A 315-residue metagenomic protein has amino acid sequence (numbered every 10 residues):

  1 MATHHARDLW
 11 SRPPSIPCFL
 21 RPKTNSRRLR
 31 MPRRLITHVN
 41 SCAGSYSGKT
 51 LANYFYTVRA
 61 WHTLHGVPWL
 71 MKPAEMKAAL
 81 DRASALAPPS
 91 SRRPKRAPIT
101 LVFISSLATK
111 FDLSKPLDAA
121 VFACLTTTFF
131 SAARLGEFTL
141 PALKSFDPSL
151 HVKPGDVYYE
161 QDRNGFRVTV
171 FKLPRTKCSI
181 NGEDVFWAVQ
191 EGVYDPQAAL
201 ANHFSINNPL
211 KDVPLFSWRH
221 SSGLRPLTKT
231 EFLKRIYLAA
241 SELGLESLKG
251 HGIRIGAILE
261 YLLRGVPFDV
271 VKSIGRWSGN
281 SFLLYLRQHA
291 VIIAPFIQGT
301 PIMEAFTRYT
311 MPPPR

Functional and structural regions predicted by a protein language model:
M1-R315: Extended, non-catalytic subsegments within catalytic or DNA/protein-binding/adaptor domains
